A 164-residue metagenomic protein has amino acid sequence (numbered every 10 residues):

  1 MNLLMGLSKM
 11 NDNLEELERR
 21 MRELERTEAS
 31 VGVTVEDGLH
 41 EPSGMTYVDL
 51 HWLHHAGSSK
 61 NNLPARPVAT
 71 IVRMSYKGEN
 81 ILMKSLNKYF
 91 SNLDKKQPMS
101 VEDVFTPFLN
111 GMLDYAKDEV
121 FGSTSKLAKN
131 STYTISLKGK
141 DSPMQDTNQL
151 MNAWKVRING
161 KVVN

Functional and structural regions predicted by a protein language model:
M1-N164: Short, Lys/Arg-rich flexible segments
